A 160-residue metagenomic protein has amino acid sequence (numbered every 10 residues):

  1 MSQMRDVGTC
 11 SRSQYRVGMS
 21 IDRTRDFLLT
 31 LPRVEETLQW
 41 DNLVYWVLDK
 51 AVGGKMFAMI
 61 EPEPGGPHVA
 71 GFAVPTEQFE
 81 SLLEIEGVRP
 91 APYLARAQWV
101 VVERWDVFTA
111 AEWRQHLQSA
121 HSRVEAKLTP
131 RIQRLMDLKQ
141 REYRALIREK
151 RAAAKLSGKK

Functional and structural regions predicted by a protein language model:
S2-K160: Charge-dense, helix-prone N-terminal extensions
